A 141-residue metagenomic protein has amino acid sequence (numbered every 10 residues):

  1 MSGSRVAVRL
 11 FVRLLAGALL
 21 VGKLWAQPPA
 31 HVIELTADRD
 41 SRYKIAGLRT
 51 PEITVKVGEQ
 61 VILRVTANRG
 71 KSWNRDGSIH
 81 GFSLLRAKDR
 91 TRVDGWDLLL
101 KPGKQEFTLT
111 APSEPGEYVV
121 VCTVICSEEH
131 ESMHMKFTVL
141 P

Functional and structural regions predicted by a protein language model:
S2-L14: Bacterial N-terminal signal peptides that target proteins for export
V12-K23: Bacterial N-terminal signal peptides
W25-P141: Extracytoplasmic copper-binding redox domains, predominantly the cupredoxin/blue-copper superfamily
